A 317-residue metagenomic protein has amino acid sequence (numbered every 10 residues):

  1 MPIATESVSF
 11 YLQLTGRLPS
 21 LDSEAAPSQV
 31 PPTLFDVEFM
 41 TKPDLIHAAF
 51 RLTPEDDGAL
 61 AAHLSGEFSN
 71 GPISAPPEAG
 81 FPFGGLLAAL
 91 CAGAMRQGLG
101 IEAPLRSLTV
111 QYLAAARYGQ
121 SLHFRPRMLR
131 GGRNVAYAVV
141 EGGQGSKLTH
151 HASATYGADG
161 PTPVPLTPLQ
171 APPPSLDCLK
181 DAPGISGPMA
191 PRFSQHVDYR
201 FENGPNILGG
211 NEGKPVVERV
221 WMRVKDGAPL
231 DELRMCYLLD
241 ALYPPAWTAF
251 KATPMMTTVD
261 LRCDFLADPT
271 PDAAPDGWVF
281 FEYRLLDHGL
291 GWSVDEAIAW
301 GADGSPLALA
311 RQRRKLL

Functional and structural regions predicted by a protein language model:
P2, P19, P82: Short, surface-exposed alpha-helical recognition segments that flank or form part of ligand/macromolecule-binding
A4-T5, T15, A25-A26, T33: Ala/Thr-enriched low-complexity intrinsically disordered regions
F10-Y11, P19: N-terminal, intrinsically disordered, basic low-complexity segments enriched in Arg/Pro/Ser/Thr
Y11-L14, L34-L317: Terminal targeting signals and extreme-terminal segments of soluble enzymes
P19-S20, P54: Sequence-pattern detector for short linear motifs and compositional/periodic biases rather than a specific fold
S20-D22, Q29, T33-D36: Short, positively charged and aromatic/hydrophobic N-terminal segments
